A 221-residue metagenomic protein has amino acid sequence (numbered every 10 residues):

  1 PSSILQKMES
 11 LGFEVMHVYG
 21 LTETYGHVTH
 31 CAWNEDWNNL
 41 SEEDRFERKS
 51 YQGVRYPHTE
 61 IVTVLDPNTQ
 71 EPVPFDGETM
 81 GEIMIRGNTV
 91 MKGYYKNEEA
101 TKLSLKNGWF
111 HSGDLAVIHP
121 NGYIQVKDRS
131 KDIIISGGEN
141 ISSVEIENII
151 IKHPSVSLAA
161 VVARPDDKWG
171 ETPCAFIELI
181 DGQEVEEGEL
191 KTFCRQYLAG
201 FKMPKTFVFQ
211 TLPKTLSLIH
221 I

Functional and structural regions predicted by a protein language model:
S2-V18, T22-Y123, S130-I133, I146-E147 (+1 more regions): Conserved AMP-binding/adenylate-forming
M16, F207-Q210: General small-molecule cofactor/ligand-binding pocket signal
H17, Y25, A159-A160, M203: A generic structural-conservation signal
V28, K205-T206: Extracytoplasmic/periplasmic beta-strand context in beta-sandwich domains, especially the cupredoxin/COX2 CuA-binding
P67, S217-H220: Intrinsic low-complexity, intrinsically disordered segments enriched in polar/basic residues
G87, K92-G93, L103, L115-K202 (+2 more regions): AMP-binding/adenylate-forming catalytic core of the ANL superfamily
